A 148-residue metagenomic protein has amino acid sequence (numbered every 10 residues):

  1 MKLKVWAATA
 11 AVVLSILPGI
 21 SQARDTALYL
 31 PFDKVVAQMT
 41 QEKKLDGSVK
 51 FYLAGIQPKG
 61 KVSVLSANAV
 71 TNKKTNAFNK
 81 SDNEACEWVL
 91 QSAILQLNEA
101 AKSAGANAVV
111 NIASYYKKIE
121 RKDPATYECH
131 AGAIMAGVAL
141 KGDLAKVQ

Functional and structural regions predicted by a protein language model:
M1-A8: Bacterial N-terminal signal peptides that target proteins for export
A10-A11, S21: Cleavable N-terminal signal peptides
I16-I20: N-terminal signal peptide c-region/cleavage motif recognized by signal peptidases
Q22-N68: N-terminal secretory signal peptides
A67-R121: Short, well-ordered alpha-helical segments
N111-Q148: Surface-exposed short loop/turn segments
